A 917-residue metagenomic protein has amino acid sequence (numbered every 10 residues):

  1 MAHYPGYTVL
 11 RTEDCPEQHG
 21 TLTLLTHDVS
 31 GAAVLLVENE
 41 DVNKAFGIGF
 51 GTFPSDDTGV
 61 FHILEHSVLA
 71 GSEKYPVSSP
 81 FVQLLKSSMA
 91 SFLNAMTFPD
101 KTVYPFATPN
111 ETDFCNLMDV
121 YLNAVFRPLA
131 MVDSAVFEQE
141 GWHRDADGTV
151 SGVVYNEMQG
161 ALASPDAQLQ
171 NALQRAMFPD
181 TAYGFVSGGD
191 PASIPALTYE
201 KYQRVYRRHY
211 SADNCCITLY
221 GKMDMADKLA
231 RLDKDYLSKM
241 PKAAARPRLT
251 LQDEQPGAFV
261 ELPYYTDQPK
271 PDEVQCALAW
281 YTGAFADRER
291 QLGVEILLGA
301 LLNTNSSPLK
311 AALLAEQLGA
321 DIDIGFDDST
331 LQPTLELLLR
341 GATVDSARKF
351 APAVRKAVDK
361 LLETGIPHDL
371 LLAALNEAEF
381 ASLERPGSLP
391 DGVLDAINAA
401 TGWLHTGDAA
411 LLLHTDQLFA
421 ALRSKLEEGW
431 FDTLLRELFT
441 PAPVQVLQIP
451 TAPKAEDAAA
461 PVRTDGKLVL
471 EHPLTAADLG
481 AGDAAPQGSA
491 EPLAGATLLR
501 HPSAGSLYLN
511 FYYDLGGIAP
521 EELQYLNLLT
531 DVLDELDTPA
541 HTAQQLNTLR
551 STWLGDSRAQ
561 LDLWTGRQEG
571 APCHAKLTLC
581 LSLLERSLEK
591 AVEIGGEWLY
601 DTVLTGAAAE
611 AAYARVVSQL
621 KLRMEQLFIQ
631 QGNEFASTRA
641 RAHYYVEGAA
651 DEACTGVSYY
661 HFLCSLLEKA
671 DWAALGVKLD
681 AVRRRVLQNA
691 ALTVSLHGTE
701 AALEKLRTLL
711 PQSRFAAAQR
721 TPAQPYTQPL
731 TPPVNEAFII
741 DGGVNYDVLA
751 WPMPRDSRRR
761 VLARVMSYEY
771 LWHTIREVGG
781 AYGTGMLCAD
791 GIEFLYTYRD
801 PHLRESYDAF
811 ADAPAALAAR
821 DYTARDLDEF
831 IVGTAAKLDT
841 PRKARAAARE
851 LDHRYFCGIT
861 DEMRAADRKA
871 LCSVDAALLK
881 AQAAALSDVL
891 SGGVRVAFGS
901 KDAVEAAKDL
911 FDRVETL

Functional and structural regions predicted by a protein language model:
M1-A45: Non-catalytic terminal extensions that flank enzyme cores
V37-E40, G47-G49, Y155, Q159 (+10 more regions): His/Glu-based metal-binding/catalytic segments typifying zinc-dependent metallopeptidases
N43-F53, S79-R127, S134-E140, A167-A192 (+10 more regions): M16 family metallopeptidases and their MPP-like homologs
T58-A70, L523, N527-D531: Active-site recognition of the HExxH zinc-binding catalytic motif
F92, Q203-R207, Y264-T266, L309 (+10 more regions): Generic recognition of flexible, low-complexity loop/linker segments
R144-A212, T218-G221, M225-D233, M240-Y265 (+1 more regions): Hydrophobic, small-residue-rich alpha-helical packing segments that form membrane-like cores
E200-D235, D651, T655-G656, L675-L710 (+1 more regions): Non-catalytic, conformational "gating/processing" segments within enzyme and secreted inhibitor domains
E427-K454: Extended, domain-scale alpha-helical bundle/helix-rich regions
